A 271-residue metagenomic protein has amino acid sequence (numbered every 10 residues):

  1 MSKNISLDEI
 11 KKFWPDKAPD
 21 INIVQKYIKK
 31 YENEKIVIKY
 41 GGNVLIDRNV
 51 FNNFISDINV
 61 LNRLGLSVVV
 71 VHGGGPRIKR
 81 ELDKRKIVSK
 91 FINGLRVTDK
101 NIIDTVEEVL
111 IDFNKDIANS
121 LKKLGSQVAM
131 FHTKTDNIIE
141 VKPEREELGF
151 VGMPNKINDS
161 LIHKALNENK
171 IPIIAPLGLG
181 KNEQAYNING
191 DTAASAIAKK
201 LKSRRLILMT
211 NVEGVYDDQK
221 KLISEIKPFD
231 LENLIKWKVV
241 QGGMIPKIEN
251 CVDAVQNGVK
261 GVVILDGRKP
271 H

Functional and structural regions predicted by a protein language model:
M1-K269: Nucleotide/pyrophosphate-binding catalytic subdomain
